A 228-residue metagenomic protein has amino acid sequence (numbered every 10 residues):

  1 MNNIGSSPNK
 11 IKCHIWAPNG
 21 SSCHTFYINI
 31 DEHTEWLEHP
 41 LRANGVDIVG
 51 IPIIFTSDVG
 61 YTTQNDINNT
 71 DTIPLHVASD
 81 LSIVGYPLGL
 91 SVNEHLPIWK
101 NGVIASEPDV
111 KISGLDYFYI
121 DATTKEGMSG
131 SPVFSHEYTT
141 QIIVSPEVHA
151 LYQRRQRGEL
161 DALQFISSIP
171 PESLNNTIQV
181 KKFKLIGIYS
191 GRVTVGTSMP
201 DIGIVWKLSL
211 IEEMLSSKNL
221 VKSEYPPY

Functional and structural regions predicted by a protein language model:
M1-N3: Short amphipathic, basic-aromatic surface patches that mediate peripheral association with negatively charged
G5-L115, D121-A122, E126, G130 (+5 more regions): Serine endopeptidase catalytic core focused on the charge-relay Asp
S135-Y228: C-terminal subregion of chymotrypsin/trypsin-like serine protease catalytic domains
